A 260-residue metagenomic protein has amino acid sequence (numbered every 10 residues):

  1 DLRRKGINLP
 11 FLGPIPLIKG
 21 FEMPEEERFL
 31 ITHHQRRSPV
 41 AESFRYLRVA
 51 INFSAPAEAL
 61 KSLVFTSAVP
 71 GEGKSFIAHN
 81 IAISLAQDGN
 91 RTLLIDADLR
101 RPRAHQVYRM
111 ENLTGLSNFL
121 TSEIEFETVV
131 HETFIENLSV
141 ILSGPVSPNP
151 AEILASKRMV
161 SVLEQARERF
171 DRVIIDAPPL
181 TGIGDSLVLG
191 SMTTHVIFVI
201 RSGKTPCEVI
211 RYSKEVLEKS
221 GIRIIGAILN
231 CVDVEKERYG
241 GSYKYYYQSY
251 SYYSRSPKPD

Functional and structural regions predicted by a protein language model:
D1-R91, A97-P102, M110-L113, P148 (+1 more regions): Short boundary/hinge segments that flank catalytic cores
K5, T121, H131-F134, S143 (+1 more regions): Conserved catalytic-core segment of NTP-binding enzymes
P10-F11, L93, S139, V173: Protein kinase-like catalytic core scaffold
P14, T114-L116, V196-I200: Short hydrophobic/aromatic-enriched beta-strand-loop microsegments
I31-T32, H105, I197-F198: Short beta-alpha connecting loops at secondary-structure transitions that line or flank enzyme active sites
H34-A41, L113, E123, I135 (+1 more regions): Short, solvent-exposed loop/helix junctions and linker helices that flank or host conserved functional motifs
Y46-A50, Q106, N118, T128 (+3 more regions): Alpha-helical scaffold segments in soluble metabolic enzymes
L85-G144, E168, T205-C207: Phosphate-binding loop that captures ATP/GTP phosphates
